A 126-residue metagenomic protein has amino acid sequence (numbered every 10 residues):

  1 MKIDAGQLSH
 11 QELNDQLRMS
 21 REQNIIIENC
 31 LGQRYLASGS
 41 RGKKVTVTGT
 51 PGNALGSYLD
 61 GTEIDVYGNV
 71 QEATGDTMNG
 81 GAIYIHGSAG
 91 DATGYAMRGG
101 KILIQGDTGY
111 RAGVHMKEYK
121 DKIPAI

Functional and structural regions predicted by a protein language model:
M1-I126: Long, distal/terminal scaffolding or interaction modules with repetitive or compositionally biased sequence
